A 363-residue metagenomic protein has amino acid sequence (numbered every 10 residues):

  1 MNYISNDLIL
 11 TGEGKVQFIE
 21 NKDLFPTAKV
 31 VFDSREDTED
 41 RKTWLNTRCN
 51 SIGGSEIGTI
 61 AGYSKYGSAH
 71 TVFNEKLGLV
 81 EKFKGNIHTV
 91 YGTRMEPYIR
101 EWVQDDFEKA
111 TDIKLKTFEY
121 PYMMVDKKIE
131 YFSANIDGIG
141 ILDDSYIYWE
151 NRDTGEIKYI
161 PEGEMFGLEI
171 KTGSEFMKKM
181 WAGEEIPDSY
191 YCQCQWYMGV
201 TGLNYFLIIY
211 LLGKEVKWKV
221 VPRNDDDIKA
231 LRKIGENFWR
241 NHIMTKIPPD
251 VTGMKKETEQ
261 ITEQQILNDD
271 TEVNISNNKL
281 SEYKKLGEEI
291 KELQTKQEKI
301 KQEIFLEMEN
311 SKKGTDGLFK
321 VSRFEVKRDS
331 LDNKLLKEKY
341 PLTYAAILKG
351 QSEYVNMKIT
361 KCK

Functional and structural regions predicted by a protein language model:
M1-K363: Accessory terminal regions of nucleic-acid processing enzymes
